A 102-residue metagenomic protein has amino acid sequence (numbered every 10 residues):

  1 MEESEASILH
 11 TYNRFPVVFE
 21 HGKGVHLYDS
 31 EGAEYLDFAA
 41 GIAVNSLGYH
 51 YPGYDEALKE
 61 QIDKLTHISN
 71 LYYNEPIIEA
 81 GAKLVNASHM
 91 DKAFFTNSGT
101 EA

Functional and structural regions predicted by a protein language model:
M1, I8, L27-E31, H50 (+1 more regions): N-proximal short alpha-helices
M1-K23, K83: Active-site-adjacent loop/helix segments that line or gate small-molecule/cofactor pockets in enzymes
P16-L36: Active-site and channel-lining beta-strand-loop segments that bind or position nucleotide-derived/phosphorylated
E34-A102: Glycine-rich loop-to-alpha-helix module at the N-terminal edge of alpha/beta enzyme cores
